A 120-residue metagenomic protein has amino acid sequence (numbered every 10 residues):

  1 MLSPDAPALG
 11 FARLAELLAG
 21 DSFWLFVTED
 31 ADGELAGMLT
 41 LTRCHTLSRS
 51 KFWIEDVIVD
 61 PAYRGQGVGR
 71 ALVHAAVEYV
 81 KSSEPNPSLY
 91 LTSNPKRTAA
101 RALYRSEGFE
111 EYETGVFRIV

Functional and structural regions predicted by a protein language model:
M1-E16: Conserved GNAT-fold acetyl-CoA-binding loop/helix
E16-V27: A short helix-loop-beta-strand connector motif used in the catalytic cores of GNAT acetyltransferases and, in some
V27, E34-R43, W53, I58: Conserved beta-strand in the GNAT
C44-I54, R64, S83-P87, Y112: A conserved beta-turn-beta hairpin within the catalytic core of GNAT-like acetyltransferases that forms part
R64, L89-A100, R118-V120: Conserved beta-strand-loop-alpha-helix junction that forms the acyl-donor binding cleft
A71-S88, E110: Conserved acyl-CoA
P95, Y104-T114: Conserved acetyl-CoA-binding loop of GNAT-fold acetyltransferases
